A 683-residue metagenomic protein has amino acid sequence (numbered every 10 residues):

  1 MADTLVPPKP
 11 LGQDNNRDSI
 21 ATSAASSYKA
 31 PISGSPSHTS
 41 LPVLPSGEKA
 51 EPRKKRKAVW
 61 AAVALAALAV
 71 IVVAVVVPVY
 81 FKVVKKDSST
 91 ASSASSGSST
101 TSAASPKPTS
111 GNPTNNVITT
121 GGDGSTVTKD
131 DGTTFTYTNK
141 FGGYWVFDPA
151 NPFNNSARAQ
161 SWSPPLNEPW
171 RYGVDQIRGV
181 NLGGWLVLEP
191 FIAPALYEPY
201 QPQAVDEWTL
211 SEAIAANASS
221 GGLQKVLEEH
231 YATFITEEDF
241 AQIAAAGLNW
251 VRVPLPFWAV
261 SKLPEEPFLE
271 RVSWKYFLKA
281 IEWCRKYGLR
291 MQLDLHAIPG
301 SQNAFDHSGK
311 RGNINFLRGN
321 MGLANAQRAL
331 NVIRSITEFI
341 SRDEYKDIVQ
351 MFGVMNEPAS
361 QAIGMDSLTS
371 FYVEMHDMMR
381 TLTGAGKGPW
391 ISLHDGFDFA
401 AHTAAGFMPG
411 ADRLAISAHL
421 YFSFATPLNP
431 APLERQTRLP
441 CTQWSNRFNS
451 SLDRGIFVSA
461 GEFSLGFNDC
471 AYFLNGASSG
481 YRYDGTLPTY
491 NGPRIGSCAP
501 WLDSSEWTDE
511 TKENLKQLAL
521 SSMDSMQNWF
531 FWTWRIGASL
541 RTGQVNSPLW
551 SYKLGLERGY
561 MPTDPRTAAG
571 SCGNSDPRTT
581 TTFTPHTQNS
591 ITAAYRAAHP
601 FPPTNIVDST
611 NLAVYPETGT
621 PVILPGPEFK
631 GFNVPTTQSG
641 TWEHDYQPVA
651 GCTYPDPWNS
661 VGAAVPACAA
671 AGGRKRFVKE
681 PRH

Functional and structural regions predicted by a protein language model:
M1-A58, A103-K107, N112, G121-G122 (+4 more regions): Intrinsically disordered, low-complexity terminal tails of fungal membrane proteins
A58-S96, V180, M351, H394: Alpha-helical transmembrane segments in eukaryotic/viral proteins
T90-A246, L612, P621-V634, S639-E643 (+3 more regions): N-terminal carbohydrate-binding accessory modules
R178-L182, V251-V253, M291-L295, F352 (+4 more regions): Hydrophobic faces of well-ordered beta-strands that scaffold small-molecule active sites in alpha/beta enzyme cores
P194-K225, G312-R318, A471-D509: A solvent-exposed, charged loop/short amphipathic helix patch at secondary-structure junctions
K225, E229-V251, E265-A297, S308-M351 (+1 more regions): An active-site-proximal structural segment forming one wall of the substrate-binding cleft that immediately precedes
M355-K516, L520: Extracellular glycoside hydrolase catalytic/binding regions
P500-H683: Aromatic-rich peripheral "rim/lid" segments of glycoside hydrolase catalytic domains that contact and position glycan
